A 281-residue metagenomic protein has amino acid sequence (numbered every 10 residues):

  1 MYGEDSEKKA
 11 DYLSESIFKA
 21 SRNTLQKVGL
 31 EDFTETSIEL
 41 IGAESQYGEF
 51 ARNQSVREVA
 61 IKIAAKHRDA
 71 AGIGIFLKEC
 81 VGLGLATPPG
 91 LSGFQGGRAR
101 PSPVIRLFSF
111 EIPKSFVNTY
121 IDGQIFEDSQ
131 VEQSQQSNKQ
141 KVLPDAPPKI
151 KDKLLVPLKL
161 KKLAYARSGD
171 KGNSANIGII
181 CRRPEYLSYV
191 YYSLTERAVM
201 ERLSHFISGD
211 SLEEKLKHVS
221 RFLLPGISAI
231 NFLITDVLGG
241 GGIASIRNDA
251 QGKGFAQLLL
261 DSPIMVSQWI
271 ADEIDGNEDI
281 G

Functional and structural regions predicted by a protein language model:
M1-P157, I180-E185, Y192, M200-G226: C-terminal non-catalytic interaction/assembly regions of soluble proteins
Q140, I280-G281: Eukaryotic N-terminal low-complexity, Ser/Thr- and Lys/Arg-rich leader segments that predominantly function as
P157-L163: Phosphate-interacting basic helix/loop segments used at nucleotide- and nucleic-acid interfaces
K159, G172-A175, G226: Short, well-ordered loop/turn elements at secondary-structure boundaries
L163-S168, H218-S220: Short secondary-structure capping/turn segments at boundaries of alpha-helices and beta-strands
Y165-E185: Conserved phosphate/anionic-ligand binding catalytic regions in large, soluble enzymes, centered on
E185-S193, I243-I246: A cross-kingdom feature strongest in bacterial/archaeal respiratory oxidoreductases
E213-I280: Helix-rich interaction surfaces within compact, conserved domain-sized segments that mediate assembly or partner
